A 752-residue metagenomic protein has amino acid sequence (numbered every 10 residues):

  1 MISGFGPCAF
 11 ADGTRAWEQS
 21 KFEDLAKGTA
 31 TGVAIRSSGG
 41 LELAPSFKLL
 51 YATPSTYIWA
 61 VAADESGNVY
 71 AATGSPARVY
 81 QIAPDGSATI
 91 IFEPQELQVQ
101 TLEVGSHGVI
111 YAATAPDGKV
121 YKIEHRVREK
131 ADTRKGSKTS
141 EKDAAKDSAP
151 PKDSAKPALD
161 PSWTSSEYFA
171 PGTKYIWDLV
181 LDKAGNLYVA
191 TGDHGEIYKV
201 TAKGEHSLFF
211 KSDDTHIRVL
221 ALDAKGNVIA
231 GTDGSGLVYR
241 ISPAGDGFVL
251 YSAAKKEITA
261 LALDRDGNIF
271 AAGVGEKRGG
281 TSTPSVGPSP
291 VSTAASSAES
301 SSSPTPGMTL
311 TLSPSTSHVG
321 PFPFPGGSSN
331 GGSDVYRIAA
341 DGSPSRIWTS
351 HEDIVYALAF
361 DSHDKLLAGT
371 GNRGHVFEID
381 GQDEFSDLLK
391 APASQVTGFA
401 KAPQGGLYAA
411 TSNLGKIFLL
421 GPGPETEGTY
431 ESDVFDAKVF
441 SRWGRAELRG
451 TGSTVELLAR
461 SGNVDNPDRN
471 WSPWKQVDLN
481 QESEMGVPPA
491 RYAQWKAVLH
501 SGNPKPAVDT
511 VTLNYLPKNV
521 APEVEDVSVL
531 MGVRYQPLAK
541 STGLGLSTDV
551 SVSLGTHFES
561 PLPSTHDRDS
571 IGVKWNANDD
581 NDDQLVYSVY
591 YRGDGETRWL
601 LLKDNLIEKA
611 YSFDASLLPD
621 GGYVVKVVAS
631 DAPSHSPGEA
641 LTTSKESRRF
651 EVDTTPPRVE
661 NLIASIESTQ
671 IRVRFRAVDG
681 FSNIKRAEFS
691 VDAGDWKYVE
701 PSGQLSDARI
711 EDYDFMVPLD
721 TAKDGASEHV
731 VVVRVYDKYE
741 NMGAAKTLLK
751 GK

Functional and structural regions predicted by a protein language model:
G13-S46, I123-P161, Y198, Y239 (+1 more regions): Blade/loop signatures of beta-propeller domains
L49-P54, I91-Q95, Y168-G172, F209-D213 (+4 more regions): Surface loop/turn motifs at the tips and blade-to-blade linkers of beta-strand repeat domains
A63-S66, V104-H107, L181-A184, L222-K225 (+3 more regions): Residue-level detector of Asp-centered blade-edge/turn motifs that repeat once per structural unit in beta-propeller
N68-A71, V109-A112, N186-V189, N227-A230 (+4 more regions): Conserved beta-propeller blade signature
P424-P563, D567, Q584-N605, Y611-S612 (+2 more regions): Non-cytosolic beta-sandwich-type ligand-binding/adhesion modules
A497-L499, A577, A629, V735: Conserved structural position at the C-terminal beta-strand of extracellular beta-sandwich adhesion modules
V511-V520, L530-R534, D614, E639-P657 (+1 more regions): Flexible, low-complexity linkers/stalks enriched in Thr/Pro that connect modular domains
